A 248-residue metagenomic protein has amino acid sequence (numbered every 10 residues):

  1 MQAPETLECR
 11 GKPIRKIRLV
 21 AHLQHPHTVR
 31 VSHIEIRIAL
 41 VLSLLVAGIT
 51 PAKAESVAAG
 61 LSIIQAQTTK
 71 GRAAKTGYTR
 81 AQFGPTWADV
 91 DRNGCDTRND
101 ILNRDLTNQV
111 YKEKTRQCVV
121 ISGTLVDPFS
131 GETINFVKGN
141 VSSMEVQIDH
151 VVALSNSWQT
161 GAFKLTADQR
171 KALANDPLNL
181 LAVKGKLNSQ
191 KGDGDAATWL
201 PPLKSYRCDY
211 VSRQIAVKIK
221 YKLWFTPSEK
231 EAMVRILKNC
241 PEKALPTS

Functional and structural regions predicted by a protein language model:
I17-A39: Bacterial N-terminal signal peptides that target proteins for export
R37-A47: Bacterial N-terminal signal peptides
A54-C95: N-terminal module-boundary/linker segments of secreted carbohydrate-active enzymes
V57-R72, T115, R235-S248: Post-signal peptide N-terminal regions of Sec-secreted extracellular proteins
A81-Q117: N-terminal carbohydrate-binding/catalytic regions of secreted carbohydrate-active enzymes
V120, F129-S248: Domain-level detector of nuclease and nuclease-like folds in predominantly extracellular/periplasmic contexts
